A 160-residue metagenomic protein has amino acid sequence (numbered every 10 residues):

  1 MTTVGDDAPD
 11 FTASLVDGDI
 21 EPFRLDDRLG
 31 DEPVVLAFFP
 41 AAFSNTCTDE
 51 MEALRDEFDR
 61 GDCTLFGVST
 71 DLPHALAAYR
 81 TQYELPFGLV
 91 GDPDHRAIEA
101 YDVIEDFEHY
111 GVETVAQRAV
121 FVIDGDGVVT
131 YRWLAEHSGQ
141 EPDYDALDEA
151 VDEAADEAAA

Functional and structural regions predicted by a protein language model:
M1-A160: Chalcogenol-based redox active-site neighborhoods
